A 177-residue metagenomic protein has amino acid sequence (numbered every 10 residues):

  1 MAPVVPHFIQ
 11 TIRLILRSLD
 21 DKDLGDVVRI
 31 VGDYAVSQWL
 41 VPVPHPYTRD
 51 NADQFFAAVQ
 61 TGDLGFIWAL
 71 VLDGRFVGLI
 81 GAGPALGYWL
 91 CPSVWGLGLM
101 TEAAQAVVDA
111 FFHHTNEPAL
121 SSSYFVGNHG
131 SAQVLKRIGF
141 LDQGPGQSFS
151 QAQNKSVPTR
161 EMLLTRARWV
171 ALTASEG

Functional and structural regions predicted by a protein language model:
M1-Q38, G65-G177: Acyl-donor (CoA/ACP) binding surface of acyl/acetyltransferases
A35-A57: Conserved GNAT-fold acetyl-CoA-binding loop/helix
A58-L64: Short loop/turn motifs at secondary-structure junctions and domain boundaries
